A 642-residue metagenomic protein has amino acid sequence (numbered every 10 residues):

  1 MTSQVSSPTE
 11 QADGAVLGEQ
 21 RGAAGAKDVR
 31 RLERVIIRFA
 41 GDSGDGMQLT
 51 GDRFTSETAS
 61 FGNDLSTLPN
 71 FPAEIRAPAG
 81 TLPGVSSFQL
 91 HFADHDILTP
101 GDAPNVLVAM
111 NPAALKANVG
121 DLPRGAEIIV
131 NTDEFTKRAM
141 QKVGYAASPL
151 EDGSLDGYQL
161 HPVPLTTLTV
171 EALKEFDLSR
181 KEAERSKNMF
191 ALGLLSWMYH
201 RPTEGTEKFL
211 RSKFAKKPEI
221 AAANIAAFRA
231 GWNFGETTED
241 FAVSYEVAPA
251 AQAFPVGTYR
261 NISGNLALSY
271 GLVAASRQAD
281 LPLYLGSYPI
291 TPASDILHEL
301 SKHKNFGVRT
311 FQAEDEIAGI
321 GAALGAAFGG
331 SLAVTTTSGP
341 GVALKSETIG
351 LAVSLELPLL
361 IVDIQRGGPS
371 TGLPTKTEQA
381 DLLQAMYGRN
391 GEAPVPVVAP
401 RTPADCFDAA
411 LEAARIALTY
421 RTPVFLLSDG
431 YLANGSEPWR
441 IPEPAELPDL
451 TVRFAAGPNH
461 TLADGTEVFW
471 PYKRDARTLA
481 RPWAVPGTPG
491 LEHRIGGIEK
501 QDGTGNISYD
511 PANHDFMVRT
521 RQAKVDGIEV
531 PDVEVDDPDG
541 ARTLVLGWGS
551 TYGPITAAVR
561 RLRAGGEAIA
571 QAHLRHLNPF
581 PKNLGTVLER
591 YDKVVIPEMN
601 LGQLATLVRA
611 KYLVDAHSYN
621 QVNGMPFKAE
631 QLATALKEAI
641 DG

Functional and structural regions predicted by a protein language model:
T2-A279: Active-site cofactor/cluster-binding pocket
R34-P123, Y270, Y284, T291-Y387 (+2 more regions): Thiamine diphosphate
R34-V35, E171-L173, F241-G257, A275-P282 (+5 more regions): Gly-rich Lys/Arg/Thr-decorated short loops/hinges at beta-loop-alpha junctions or inter-strand turns that position
V35-D42, A191-G193, P255, L283-G286 (+5 more regions): Short glycine-rich or small-residue beta-strand-to-loop segments that form or flank ligand, phosphate, metal/Fe-S
F71-P72, A227, A248-Q252, Y288-P292 (+4 more regions): A glycine-rich phosphate-binding loop feature that marks nucleotide/adenosyl-phosphate handling sites
P72-R76, F135-A139, L168, I317-I320 (+6 more regions): Short gly/pro/ser/thr-enriched loop/turn and capping motifs at secondary-structure boundaries
G101, L107, L155-Y158, P162-L168 (+4 more regions): Conserved thiamine diphosphate
F254, N261-G271, A279, A409 (+1 more regions): Flexible, low-complexity linker and terminal segments
